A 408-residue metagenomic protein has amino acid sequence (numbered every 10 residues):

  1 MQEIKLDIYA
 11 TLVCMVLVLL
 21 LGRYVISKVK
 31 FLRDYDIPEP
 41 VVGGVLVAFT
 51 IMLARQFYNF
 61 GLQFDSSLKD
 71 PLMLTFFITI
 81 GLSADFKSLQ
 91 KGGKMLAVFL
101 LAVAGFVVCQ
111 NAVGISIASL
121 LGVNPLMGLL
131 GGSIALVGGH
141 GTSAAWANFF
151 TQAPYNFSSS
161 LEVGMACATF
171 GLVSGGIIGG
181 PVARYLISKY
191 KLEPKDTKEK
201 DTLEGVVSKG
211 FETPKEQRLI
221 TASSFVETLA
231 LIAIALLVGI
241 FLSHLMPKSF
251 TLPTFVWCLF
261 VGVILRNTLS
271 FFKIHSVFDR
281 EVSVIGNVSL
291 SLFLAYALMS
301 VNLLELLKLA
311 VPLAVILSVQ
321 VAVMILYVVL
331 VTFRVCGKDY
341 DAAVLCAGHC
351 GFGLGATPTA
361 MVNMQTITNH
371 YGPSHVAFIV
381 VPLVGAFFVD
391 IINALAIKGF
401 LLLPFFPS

Functional and structural regions predicted by a protein language model:
M1-L6, L12, L19-L21, R184-L229 (+1 more regions): Intrinsically disordered, low-complexity non-transmembrane regions of multi-pass membrane transporters
E3-L17, Q63-F76, L129-S133, S249-V261 (+3 more regions): Structural signature of hydrophobic alpha-helical transmembrane segments
V18, V45-L53, D65-G93, F260-L269 (+1 more regions): Hydrophobic transmembrane alpha-helices of secondary-active transporters and Na+-translocating membrane complexes
L21-R33, T79-K91, V182, I264-D279 (+1 more regions): C-terminal ends of transmembrane helices
V25-V41, Y58, L62, K189 (+3 more regions): Flexible hinge motifs at transmembrane-helix junctions and intramembrane kinks/re-entrant loops in multi-pass membrane
D85-I115, L229-I232, V284, M299-V329: Entry/N-cap segments of selected transmembrane alpha helices and their immediately preceding amphipathic helices
S116-V123, A168-G210, A322, L330-Y340 (+1 more regions): Juxtamembrane and boundary regions of transmembrane helices in multi-pass small-molecule transporters and channels
I117-V163, F170, V182, E199-D201 (+1 more regions): Alpha-helical membrane segments and immediately flanking helix-loop junctions that form or couple to the substrate/ion
